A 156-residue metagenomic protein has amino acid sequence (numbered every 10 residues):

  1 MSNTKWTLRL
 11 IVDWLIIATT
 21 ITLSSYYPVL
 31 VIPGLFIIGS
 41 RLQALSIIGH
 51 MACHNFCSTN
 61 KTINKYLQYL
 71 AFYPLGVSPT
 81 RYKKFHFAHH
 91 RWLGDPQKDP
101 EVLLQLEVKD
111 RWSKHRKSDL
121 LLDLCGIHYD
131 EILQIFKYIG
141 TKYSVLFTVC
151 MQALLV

Functional and structural regions predicted by a protein language model:
M1-I38, Y73-V156: Non-catalytic, topology-defining segments of multipass membrane proteins
Y27-L45, G49, N64, Q68: Conserved donor-binding loop and adjoining core beta-sheet/short helix segment in diverse acyl/aminoacyl transferases
L42-K61, Y82-G94: Acidic (Asp/Glu-rich) catalytic motifs at the cytosolic membrane interface
S58-Y73, V102-L103: Post-HEXXH active-site segment of zinc metalloproteases
